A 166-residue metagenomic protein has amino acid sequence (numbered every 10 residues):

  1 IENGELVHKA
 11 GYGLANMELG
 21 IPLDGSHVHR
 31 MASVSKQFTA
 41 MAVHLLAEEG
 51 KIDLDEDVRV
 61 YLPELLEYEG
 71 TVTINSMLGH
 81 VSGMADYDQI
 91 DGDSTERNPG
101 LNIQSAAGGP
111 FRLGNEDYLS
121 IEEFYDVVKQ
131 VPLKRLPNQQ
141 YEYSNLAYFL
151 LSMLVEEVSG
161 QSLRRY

Functional and structural regions predicted by a protein language model:
I1-N3: Short hydrophobic alpha-helical segments used for membrane anchoring or interfacial signaling
H8, Y12-S144, S159-Q161: Active-site-proximal loop and beta-strand segments within enzyme catalytic domains
S152-E157: Well-ordered alpha-helical scaffold segments within catalytic/enzyme domains
